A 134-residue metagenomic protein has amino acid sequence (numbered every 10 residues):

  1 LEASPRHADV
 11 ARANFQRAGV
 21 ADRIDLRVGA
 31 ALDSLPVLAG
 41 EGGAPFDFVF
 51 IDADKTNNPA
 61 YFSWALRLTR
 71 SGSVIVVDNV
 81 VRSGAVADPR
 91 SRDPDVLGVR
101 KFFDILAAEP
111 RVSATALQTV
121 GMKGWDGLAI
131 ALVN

Functional and structural regions predicted by a protein language model:
L1-N134: S-adenosylmethionine/decaboxylated-SAM
